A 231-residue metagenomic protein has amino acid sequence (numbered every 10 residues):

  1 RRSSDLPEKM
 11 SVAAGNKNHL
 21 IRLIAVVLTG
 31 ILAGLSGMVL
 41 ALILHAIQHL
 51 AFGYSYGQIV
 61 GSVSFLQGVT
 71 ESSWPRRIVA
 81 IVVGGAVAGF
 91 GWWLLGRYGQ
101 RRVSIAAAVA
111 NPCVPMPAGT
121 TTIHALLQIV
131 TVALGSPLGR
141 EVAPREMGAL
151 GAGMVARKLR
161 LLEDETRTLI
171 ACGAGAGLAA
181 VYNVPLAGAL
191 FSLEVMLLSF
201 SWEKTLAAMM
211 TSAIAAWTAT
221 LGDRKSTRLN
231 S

Functional and structural regions predicted by a protein language model:
R1-S231: Alpha-helical transmembrane segments and immediately membrane-proximal extracytoplasmic
